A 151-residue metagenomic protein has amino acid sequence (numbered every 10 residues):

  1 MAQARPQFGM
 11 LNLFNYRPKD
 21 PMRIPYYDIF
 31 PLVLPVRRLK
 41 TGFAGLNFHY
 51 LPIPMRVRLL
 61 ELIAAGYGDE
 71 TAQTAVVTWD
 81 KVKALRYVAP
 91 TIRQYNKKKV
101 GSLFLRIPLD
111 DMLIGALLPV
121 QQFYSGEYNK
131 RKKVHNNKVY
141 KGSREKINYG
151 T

Functional and structural regions predicted by a protein language model:
A2-P25: Short coil-to-beta transition motif at edge beta-strands of beta-rich domains
N12-F14, P35, G45, T78 (+1 more regions): Short beta-strand element of the conserved SAM-dependent methyltransferase core
I24-I63: Basic/aromatic-rich interaction segments and small domains that mediate binding to polyanionic partners
Y50-T151: Intrinsically disordered, low-complexity, charged/polar segments
